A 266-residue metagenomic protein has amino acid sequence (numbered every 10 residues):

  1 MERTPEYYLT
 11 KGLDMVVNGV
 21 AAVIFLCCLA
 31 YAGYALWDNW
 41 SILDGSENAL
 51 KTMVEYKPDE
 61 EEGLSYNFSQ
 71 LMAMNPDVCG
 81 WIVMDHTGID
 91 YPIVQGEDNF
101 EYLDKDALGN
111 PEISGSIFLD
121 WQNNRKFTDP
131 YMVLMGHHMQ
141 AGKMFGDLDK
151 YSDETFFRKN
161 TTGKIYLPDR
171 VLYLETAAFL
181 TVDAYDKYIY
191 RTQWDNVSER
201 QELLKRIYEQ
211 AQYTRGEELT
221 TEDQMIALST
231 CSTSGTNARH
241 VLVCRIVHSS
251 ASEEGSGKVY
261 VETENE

Functional and structural regions predicted by a protein language model:
M1-D14: N-terminal Lys/Arg-rich, disordered targeting/topogenic segments
V16-L36: Hydrophobic membrane-insertion alpha-helices, especially the h-region of bacterial N-terminal signal peptides
L29-E266: Solvent-exposed, non-transmembrane regions of membrane-associated and secreted proteins
